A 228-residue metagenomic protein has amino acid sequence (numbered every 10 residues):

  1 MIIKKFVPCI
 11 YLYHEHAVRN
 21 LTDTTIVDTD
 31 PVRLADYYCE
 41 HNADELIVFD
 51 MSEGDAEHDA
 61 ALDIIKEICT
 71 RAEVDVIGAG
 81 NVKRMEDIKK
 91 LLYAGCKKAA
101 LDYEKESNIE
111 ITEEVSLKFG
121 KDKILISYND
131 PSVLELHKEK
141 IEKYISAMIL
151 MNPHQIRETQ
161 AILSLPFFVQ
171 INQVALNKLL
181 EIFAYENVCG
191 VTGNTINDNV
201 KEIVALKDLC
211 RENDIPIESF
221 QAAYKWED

Functional and structural regions predicted by a protein language model:
M1-V74, V82-E86, K121-I124, D130-I149 (+2 more regions): Conserved N-terminal beta1-alpha1 strand-loop-helix module at the mouth
D23-D30, D50, N108, T159 (+2 more regions): Poly-acidic low-complexity segments
L34, E106, K140, E158 (+3 more regions): General structural signal for secondary-structure boundaries
N42, A72-V74, K90-A99, K118-I124 (+4 more regions): Glycine-enriched alpha-helix->loop->beta-strand junction motifs that scaffold or abut catalytic
A61-E113, L117: Glycine/small-residue-rich loop that forms an oxyanion/phosphate-binding "nest" at active or ligand-binding sites
I77-G80, S127-Y128, F168-Q170: Short beta-strand elements of ligand-binding domains
K89-I111, A147-Q155, I171-A205: Glycine-rich phosphate-binding active-site loops on the catalytic face of alpha/beta enzymes
